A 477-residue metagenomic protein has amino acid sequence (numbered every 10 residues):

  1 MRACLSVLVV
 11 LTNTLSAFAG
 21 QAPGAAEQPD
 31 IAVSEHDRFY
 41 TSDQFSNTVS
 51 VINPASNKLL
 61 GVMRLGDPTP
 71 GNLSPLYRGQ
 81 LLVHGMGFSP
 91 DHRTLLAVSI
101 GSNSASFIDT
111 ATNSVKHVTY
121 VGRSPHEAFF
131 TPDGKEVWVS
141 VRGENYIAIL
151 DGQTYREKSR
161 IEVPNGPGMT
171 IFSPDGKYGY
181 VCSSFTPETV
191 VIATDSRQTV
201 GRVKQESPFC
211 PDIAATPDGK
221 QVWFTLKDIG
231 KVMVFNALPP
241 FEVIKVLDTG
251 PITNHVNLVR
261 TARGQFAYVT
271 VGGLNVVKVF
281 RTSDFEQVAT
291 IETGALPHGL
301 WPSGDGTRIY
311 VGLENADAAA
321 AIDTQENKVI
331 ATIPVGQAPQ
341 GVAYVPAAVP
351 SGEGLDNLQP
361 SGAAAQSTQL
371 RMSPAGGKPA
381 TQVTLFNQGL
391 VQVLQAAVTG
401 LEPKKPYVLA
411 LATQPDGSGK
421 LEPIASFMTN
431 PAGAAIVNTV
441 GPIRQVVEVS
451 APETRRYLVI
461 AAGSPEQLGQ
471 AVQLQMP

Functional and structural regions predicted by a protein language model:
C4-S16: Bacterial N-terminal signal peptides
N13, F18-P379, G389, E402-P403 (+4 more regions): Predominantly soluble domains enriched in secretory-pathway, periplasmic, or organellar proteins
A316, T413-R456: Extended, polar beta-sheet/loop recognition surfaces of beta-rich domains that mediate binding to diverse ligands
T381, L390-A396: Structural beta-strand segments of beta-rich domains
K405-L411: Short beta-strand segments enriched for Tyr within beta-sheet-rich domains, predominantly fibronectin type III
L458-L468: Short, exposed beta-strand-loop hairpins at the edges of beta-sheets in extracellular/periplasmic proteins
Q467-P477: Short beta-strand elements
